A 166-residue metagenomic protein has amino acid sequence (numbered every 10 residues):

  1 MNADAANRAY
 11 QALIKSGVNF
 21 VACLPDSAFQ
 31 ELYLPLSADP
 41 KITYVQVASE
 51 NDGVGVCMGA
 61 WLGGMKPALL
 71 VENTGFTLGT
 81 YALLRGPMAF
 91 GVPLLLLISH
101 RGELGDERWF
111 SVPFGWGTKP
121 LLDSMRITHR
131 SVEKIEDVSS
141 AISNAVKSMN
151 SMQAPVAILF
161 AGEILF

Functional and structural regions predicted by a protein language model:
M1-F166: Thiamine diphosphate
